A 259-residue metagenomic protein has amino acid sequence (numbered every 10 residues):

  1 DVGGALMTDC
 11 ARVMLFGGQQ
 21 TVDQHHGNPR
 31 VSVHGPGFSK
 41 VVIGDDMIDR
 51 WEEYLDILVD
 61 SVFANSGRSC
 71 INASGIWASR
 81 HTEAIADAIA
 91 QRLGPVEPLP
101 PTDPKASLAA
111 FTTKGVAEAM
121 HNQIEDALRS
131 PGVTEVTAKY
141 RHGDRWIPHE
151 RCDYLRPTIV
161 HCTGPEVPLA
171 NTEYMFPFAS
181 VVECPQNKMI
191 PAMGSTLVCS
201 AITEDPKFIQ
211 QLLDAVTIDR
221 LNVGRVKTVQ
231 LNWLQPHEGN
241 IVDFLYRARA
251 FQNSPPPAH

Functional and structural regions predicted by a protein language model:
D1-V2, S79, S180-P185: Short acidic-hydrophobic, aromatic-tinged amphipathic segments that line or gate anion-handling sites
V2-R12, G18-G164: ALDH superfamily catalytic-core signature
D9, L55-D60, Q91-P95, I147-H259: Conserved C-terminal structural/oligomerization subdomain of aldehyde/semialdehyde dehydrogenase
